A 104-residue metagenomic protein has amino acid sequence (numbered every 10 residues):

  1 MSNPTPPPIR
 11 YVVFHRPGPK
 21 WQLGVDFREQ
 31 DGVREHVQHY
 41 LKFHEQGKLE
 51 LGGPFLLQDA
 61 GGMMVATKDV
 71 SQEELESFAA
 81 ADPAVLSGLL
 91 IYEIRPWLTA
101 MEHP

Functional and structural regions predicted by a protein language model:
M1-P104: Conserved, structured core segments of small domains
